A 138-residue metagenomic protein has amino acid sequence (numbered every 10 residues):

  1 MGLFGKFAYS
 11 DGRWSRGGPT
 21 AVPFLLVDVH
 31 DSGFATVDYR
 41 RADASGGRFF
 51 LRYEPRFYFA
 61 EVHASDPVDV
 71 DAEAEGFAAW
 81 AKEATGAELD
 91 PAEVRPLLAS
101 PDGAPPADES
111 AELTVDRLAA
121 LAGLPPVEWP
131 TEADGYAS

Functional and structural regions predicted by a protein language model:
M1, S15-H63: Short, intrinsically disordered low-complexity segments
M1-W14, Y136-S138: Short, extreme N-terminal segment that most often corresponds to the first beta-strand
F4-K6, F50, A74, A133: Generic intrinsically disordered, low-complexity segments enriched for polar/acidic and small residues
R56-S138: Long, compositionally biased intrinsically disordered terminal regions
